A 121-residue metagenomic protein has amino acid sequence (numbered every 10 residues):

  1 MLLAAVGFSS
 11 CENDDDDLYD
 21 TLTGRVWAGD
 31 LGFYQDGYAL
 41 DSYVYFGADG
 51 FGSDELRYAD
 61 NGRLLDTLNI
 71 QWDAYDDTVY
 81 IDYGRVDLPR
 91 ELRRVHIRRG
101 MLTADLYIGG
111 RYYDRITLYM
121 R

Functional and structural regions predicted by a protein language model:
V6-S10: C-terminal motif of bacterial Sec signal peptides marking the signal peptidase cleavage site
E12-T67, Y75-R121: Lipid interaction determinants
W72: Acyl-CoA/ACP chain-elongation machinery
